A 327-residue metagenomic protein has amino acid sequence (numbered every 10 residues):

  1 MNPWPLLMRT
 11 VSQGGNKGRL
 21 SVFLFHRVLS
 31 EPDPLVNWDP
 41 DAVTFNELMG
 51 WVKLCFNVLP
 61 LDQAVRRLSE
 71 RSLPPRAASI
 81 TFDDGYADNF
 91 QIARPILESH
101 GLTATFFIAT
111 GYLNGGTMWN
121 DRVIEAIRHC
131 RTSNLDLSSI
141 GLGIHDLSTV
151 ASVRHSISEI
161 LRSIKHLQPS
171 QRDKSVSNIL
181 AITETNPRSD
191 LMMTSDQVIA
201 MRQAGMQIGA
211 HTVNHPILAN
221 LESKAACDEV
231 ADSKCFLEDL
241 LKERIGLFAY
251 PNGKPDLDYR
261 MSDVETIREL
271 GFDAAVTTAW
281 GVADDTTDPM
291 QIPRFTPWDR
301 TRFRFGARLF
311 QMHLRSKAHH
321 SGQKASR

Functional and structural regions predicted by a protein language model:
M1-T81, D88, W119-S139, N220-R327: C-terminal active-site subregion of NodB/CE4 polysaccharide deacetylases
G15, K53, I96-H100, M193-A210 (+2 more regions): Acidic (Asp/Glu)-rich catalytic clusters
G15-K17, G116-A204: Extended, charge-rich helix/loop segments that form flexible, surface "patches" used to engage negatively charged
I92-T110: A short alpha/beta connector and helix-capping loop motif
T103-F107, G209, D273-V276: Structural detector of well-ordered beta-strand residues that form the stable sheet scaffold of enzyme domains
T110-N114, W280-G281: Short beta-alpha junction loops
I182-T185, S189-Q207, N214-L241: Alpha-helical scaffold elements lining the catalytic groove of polysaccharide deacetylases
